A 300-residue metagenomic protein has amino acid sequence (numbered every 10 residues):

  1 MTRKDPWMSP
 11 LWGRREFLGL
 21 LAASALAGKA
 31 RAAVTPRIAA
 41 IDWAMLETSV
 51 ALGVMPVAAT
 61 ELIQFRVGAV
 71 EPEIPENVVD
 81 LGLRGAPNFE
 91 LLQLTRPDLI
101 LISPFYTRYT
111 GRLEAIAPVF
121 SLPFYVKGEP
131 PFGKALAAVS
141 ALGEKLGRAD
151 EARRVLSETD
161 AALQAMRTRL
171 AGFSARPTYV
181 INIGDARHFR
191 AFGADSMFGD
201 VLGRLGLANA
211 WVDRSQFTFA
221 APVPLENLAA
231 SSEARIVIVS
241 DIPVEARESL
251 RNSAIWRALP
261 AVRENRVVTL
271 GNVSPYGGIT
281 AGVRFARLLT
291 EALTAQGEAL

Functional and structural regions predicted by a protein language model:
M1-W12, A23-L26: N-terminal secretory signal peptides
A30-A32: Boundary at the C-terminal end of the N-terminal hydrophobic targeting segment
P36-R37, A137, S231-L300: Structured C-terminal subdomain patch of bacterial secreted/periplasmic proteins
R37, P118-G184, W211, P275 (+1 more regions): Extracytoplasmic substrate-binding proteins
R37, W43-L91, T95: A short, structured surface patch at a secondary-structure boundary
L81-F89, S215-L225: Short helix-initiation/N-cap motifs at beta->coil->alpha
R96-I102, E233-A234: Proline-aspartate-enriched helix->loop->beta-strand connector
A194-F219: Alpha-helical, coiled-coil/dimerization segments enriched in small aliphatic residues
